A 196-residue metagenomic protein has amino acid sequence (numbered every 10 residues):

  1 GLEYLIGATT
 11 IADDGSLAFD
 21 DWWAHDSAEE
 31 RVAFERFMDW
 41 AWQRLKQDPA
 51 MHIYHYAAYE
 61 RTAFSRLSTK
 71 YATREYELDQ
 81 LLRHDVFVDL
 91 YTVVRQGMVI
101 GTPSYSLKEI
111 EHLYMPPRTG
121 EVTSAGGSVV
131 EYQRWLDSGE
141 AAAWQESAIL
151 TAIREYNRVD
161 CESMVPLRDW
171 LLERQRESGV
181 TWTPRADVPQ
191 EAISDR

Functional and structural regions predicted by a protein language model:
G1-L5, F34, E60, L90 (+3 more regions): Short runs of predominantly hydrophobic/aromatic residues within well-ordered alpha helices that form helix-helix
G1-Q43, R174, T181-R196: Segments forming glycine/polar-rich beta-alpha architectures that bind adenosine-containing cofactors
G1-Y4, R44-M51, P116, L150 (+1 more regions): Short, well-ordered loop/turn elements at secondary-structure boundaries
T10, F19-Q133: Conserved DEDDh/DEDDy metal-dependent 3′-5′ exonuclease domain
D14-S16, K46-P49, E140-E146: Intrinsically disordered, low-complexity coil segments
T102, I110-R185: Acidic, Mg2+-coordinating catalytic module of metal-dependent nucleases/exonucleases that use a two-metal-ion mechanism
